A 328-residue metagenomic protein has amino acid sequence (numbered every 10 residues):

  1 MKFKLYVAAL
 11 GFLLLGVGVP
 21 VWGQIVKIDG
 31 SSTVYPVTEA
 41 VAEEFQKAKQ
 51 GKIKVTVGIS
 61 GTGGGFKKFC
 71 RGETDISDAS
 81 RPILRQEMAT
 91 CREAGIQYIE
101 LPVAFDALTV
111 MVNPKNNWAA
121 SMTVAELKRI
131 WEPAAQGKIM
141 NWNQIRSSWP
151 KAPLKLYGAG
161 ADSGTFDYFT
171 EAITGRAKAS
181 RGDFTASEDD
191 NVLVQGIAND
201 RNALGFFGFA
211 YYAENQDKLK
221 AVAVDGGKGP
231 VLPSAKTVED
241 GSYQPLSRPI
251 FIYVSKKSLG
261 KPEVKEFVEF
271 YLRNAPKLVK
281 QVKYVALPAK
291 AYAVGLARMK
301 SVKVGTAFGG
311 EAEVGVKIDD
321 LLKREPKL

Functional and structural regions predicted by a protein language model:
M1-A8: Bacterial N-terminal signal peptides that target proteins for export
Y6, V17-G23: Sec/Tat signal peptide C-region and signal peptidase I cleavage site
L10-F12: Short, linear, compositionally biased motifs with a strong N-terminal bias
L15-G18, V302: Hydrophobic alpha-helical elements and their junctions with loops/disorder across both membrane and soluble proteins
G23-L328: Flexible loop/hinge segments at secondary-structure junctions
